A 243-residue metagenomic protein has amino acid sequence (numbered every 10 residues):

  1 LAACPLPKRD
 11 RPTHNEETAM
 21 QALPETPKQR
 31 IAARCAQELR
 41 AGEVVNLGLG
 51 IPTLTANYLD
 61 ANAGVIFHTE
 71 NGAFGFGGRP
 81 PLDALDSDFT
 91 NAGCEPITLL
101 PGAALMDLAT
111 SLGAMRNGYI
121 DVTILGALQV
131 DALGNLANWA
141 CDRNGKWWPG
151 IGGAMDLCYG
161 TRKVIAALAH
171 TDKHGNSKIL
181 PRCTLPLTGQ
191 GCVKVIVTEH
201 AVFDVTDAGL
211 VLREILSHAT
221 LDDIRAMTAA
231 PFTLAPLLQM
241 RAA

Functional and structural regions predicted by a protein language model:
L1, Q21-L23, P27-R30, P81-A242: Conserved phosphate- and dinucleotide-binding cores of soluble alpha/beta proteins, encompassing both enzyme active
L1-A19: Short, Lys/Arg-enriched N-terminal segments with co-localized hydrophobic residues within the first ~10-30 amino acids
T13-N15, A32, G134: General helical structural elements
M20-L100: N-terminal active-site beta-alpha-beta segment that forms phosphate/nucleotide-binding and substrate-recognition loops
